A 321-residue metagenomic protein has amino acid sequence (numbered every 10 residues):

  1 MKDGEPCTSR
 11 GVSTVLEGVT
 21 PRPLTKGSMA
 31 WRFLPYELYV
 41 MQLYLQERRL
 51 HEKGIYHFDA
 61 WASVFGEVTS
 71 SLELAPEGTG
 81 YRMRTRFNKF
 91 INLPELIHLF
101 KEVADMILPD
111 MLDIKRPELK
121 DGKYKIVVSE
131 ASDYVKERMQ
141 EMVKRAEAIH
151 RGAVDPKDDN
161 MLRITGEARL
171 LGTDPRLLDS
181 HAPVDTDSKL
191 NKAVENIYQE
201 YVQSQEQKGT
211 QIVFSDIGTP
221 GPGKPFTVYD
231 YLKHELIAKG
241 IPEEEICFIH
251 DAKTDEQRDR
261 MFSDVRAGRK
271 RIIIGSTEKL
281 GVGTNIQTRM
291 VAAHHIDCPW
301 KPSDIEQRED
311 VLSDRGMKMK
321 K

Functional and structural regions predicted by a protein language model:
M1, K26-E73, G281, I286-K320: Signature of the SF2 helicase/ATPase Hel1-core->accessory helical subdomain module
F33, L43-P183, Q199, K270 (+1 more regions): Inter-lobe coupling linker of SF2 helicases/translocases
G209-I217: Conserved RecA-like ASCE P-loop NTPase motor core of nucleic-acid helicases/translocases
I217-F248: Conserved helicase motor "Helicase C" RecA-like lobe of SF1/SF2 P-loop NTPases
I237, I241-K321: Conserved RecA-like P-loop NTPase helicase motor core
